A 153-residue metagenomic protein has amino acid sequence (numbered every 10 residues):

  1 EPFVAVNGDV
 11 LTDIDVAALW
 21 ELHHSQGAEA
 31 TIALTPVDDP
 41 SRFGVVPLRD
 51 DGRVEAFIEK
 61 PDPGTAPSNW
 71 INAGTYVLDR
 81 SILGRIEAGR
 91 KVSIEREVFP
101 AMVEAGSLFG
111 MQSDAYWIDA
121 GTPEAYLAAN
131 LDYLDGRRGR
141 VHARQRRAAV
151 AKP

Functional and structural regions predicted by a protein language model:
E1-D50, E87: Conserved beta-loop-beta/alpha segment of the NTase-like Rossmann-fold superfamily that binds/positions NTPs
V10, A18, S25-Q26, D51-R53 (+1 more regions): Left-handed beta-helix
T35, I58-P61, I86-E87, N130: Short, flexible helix/strand-to-coil boundary loops that buttress conserved ligand/catalytic motifs in alpha/beta
G44, T65-P67, P100: A generic local secondary-structure boundary/capping motif
L48-A66: Short, flexible, basic/aromatic active-site loop/helix in glycosyltransferases
N69-I71: A short beta-loop-beta micro-motif enriched in histidine and acidic residues
A73-L78: Short glycine- and hydrophobic/aromatic-rich loop-to-beta-strand nucleating segment in the catalytic cores
